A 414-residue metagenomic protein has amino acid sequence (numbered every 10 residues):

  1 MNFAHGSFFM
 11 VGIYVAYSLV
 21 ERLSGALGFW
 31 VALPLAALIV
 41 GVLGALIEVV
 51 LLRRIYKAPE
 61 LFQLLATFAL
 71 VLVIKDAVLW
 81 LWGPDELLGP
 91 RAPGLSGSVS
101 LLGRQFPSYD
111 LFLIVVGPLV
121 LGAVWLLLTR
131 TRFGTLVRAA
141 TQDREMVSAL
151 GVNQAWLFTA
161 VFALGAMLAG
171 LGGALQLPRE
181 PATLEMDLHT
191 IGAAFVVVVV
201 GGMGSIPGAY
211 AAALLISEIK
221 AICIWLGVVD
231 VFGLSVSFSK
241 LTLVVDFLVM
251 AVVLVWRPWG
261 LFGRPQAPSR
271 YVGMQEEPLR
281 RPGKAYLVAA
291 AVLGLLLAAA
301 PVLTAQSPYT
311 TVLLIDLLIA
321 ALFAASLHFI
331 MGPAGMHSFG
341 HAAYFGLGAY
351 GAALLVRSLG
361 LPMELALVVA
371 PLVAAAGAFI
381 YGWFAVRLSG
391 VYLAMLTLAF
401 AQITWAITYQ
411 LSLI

Functional and structural regions predicted by a protein language model:
M1-A4, V42-L87, L127-G134, A139 (+6 more regions): Short loop segments and helix-boundary regions at transmembrane helix junctions of multi-pass inner-membrane proteins
A4-L46, V50, P181, I222-V236 (+1 more regions): Membrane-embedded helix boundary and interhelical linker motif in transport proteins
F8, G12-A16, A32, A36 (+18 more regions): Alpha-helical transmembrane segments in multi-pass membrane proteins
E60, Y109-V115, F158, D230-A251: Loop-to-transmembrane alpha-helix initiation sites
L61-D85, S237-F247, G260-G263, V272-I414: Transmembrane alpha-helices and adjacent helix-loop boundaries
P84-L87, L102-R138, W256-R257, Y286-A291 (+2 more regions): Alpha-helical transmembrane segments of multi-pass integral membrane proteins
Q105-T183, I206-A212, R280-K284: Helix-loop-helix "hairpin" substructures at the membrane interface of multi-pass membrane proteins
F106, V124-R132, F158-G204, A221-F232 (+6 more regions): Inter-helical junctions in multi-pass inner-membrane proteins, predominant in energy-converting antiporter-like
